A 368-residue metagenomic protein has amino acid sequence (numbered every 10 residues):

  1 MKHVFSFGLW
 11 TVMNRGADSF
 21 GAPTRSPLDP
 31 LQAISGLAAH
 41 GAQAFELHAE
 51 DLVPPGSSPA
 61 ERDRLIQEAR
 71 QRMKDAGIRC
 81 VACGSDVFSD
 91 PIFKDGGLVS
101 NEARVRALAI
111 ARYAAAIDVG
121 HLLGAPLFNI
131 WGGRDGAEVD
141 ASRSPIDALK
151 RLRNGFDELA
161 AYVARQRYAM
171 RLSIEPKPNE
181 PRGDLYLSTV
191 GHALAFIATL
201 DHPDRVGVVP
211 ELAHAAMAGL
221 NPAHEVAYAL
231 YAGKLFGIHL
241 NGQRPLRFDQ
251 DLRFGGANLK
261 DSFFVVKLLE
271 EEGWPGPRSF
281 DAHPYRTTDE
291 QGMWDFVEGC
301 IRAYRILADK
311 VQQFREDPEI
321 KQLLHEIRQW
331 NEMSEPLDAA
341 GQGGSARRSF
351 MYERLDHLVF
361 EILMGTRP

Functional and structural regions predicted by a protein language model:
M1-L127, D157, H202-P203, E298-P368: N-terminal pre-domain/capping segments
V4-F7, V139-D261, L358-P368: Acidic/histidine-rich catalytic cores of soluble enzymes
T11-M13, A49-D51, G84-S89, G132-G136 (+4 more regions): Active-site-proximal loop/turn and secondary-structure-junction residues that shape catalytic pockets, frequently
A17-F20, F93-G96, D140-R143, F248-L252 (+1 more regions): Short acidic, glycine/proline-rich loop/turn micro-motifs
A22, S26, S58-L65, E102-R106 (+6 more regions): Residue-level preference for long, well-ordered alpha-helices that form the structural scaffold of enzyme catalytic
F45-E46, V81, F128, L172 (+2 more regions): Hydrophobic residues within beta-strands of alpha/beta enzymes
N241, F248-E316: Active-site/pore-lining binding-face segments in mid-to-C-terminal subdomains
